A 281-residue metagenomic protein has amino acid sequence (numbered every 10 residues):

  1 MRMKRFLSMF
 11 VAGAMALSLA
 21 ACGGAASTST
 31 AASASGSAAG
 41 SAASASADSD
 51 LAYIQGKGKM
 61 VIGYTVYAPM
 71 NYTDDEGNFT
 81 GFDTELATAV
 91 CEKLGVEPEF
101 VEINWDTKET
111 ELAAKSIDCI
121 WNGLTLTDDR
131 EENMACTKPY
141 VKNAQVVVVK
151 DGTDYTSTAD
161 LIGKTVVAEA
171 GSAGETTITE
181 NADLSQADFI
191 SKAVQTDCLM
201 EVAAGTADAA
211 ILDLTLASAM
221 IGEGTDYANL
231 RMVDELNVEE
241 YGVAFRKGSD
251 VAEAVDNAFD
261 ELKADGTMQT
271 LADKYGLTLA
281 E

Functional and structural regions predicted by a protein language model:
A20-S41: Bacterial lipoprotein signal-peptidase II cleavage site
S33, V149-V166: Flexible hinge/capping segments at coil-to-helix
S44-G123: Extracytoplasmic small-molecule ligand-binding "clamshell" domains of the periplasmic binding protein/Venus flytrap
A45-S46, A173-A193, A228-M232, D260-E281: Ligand-binding clefts/hinges and TM-proximal coupling segments of bilobed small-molecule sensing domains
T84-K93, T165, S172, S218 (+1 more regions): Extended ligand-binding regions for polar small-molecule ligands
E92, V101-E102, D106-I120, N133-A135 (+3 more regions): Short helices/loops that flank or line small-molecule/ion binding pockets
L124-E132, T177-E180, A203-A204, D208-N237: A ligand-binding cleft/hinge motif common to bilobed small-molecule-binding domains
K142-V149, L214, S218, G222-D260 (+1 more regions): Periplasmic-binding protein-like
